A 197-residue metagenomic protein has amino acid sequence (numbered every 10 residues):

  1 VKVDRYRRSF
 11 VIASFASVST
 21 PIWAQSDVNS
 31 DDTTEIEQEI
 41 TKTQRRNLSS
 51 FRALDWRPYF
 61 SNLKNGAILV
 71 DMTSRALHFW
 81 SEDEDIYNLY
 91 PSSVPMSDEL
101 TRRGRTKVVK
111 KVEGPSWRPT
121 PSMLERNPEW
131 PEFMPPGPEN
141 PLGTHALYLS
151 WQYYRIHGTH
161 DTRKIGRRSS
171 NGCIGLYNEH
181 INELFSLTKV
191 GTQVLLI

Functional and structural regions predicted by a protein language model:
V1-K2, I68, G172: Short N-terminal micro-motifs specific to bacterial/archaeal maturation and metal-cluster initiation sites
V1-S17: N-terminal secretory signal peptides and thylakoid transit peptides that target proteins across membranes
A16, S74, V112, Y153 (+1 more regions): Short, flexible active-site-adjacent loop segments at beta-strand->alpha-helix junctions, enriched in small/polar
S17-V18, E84, P115, H180: Generic hydrophobic alpha-helical segments
T20-I22: C-terminal segment of classical bacterial N-terminal signal peptides
A24-S26: Boundary at the C-terminal end of the N-terminal hydrophobic targeting segment
V28-S122, P135-P138, H145: Cell wall/extracellular polymer interaction/catalysis modules
L63, M96-E99, R103-G104, S116-I197: Exported/periplasmic cell-wall-interacting domains
